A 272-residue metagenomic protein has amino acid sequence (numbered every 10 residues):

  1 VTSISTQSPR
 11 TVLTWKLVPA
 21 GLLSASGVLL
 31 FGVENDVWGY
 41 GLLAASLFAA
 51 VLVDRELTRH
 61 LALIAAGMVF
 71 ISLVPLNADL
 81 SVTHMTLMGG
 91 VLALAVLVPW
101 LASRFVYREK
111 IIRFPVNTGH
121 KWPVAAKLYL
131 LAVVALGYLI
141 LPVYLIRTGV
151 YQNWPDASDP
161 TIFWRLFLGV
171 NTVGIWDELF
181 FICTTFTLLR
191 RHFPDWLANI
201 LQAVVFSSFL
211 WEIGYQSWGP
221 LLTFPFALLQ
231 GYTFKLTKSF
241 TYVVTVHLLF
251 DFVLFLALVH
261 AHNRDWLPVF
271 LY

Functional and structural regions predicted by a protein language model:
V1-Y40, Y144, R165-V170, L188-H192: Alpha-helical transmembrane segments and their cytosolic membrane-interface
R10-V28, A62-I71, L130-Y138, N199-Q202: Alpha-helical transmembrane segments
V28-V106: Alpha-helical transmembrane segments in multi-pass membrane proteins
V37-S46, G89-L97, F163-F167, W176 (+3 more regions): Membrane-embedded alpha-helical segments of multi-pass membrane proteins, especially the transmembrane helices
L57-L61, D159-I162, F193-I200, Q216 (+1 more regions): Membrane-helix interface segments
L80-L92, L101-V173, R264-F270: Juxtamembrane helix-loop-helix connectors linking adjacent transmembrane helices in multi-pass membrane enzymes
T118-W122, I175-L201, K235-S239: Membrane-interface helix/loop boundary segments of multi-pass membrane proteins
N199-A203, S207-W211, Y215-Y272: Functionally important transmembrane alpha-helices
